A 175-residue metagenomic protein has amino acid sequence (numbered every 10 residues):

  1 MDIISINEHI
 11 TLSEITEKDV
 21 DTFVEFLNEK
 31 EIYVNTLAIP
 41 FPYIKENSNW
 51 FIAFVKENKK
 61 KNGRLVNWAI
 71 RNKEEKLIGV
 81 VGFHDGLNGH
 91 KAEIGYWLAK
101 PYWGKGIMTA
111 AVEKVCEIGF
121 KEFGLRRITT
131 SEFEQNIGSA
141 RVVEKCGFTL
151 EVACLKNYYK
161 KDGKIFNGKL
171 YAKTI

Functional and structural regions predicted by a protein language model:
M1-E31, N67, R71-I175: Acyl-donor (CoA/ACP) binding surface of acyl/acetyltransferases
N28, L37, A53-K56, G147: A generic structural signal for secondary-structure junctions that act as hinges or helix/strand caps at the edges
Y33-F54: Conserved GNAT-fold acetyl-CoA-binding loop/helix
P40-I44, V66, Q135: Short, conserved alpha-helical segments within structured domains
F54-W68: A short helix-loop-beta-strand connector motif used in the catalytic cores of GNAT acetyltransferases and, in some
